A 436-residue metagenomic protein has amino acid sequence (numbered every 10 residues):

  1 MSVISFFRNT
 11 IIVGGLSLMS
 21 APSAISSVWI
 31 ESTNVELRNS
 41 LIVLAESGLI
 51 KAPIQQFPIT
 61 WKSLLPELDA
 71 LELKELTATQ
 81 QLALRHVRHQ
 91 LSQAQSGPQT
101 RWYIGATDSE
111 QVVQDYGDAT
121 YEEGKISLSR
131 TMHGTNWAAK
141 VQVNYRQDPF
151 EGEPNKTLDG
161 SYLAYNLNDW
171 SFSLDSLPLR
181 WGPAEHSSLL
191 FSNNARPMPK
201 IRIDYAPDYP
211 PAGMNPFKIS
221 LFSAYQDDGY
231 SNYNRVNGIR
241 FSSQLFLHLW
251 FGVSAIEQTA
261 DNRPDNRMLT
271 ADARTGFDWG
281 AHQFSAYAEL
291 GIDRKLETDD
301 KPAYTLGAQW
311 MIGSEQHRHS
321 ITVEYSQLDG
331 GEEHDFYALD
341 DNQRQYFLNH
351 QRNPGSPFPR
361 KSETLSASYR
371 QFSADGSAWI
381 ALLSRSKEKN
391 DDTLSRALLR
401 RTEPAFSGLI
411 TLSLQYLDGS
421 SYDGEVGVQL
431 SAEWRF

Functional and structural regions predicted by a protein language model:
M19-A21: N-terminal signal peptide c-region/cleavage motif recognized by signal peptidases
I25-D118: N-terminal periplasmic/intermembrane-space "pro-region" immediately following the signal or transit peptide
I30, P53-F57, K74-A78, H89-T100 (+8 more regions): Short loop/turn motifs that connect adjacent beta-strands in outer-membrane beta-barrel proteins
T100-Y116, A138-P149, F172-R180, A184-S188 (+6 more regions): Transmembrane beta-strand segments that form the barrel wall of outer-membrane beta-barrel proteins
I126-M132, S161-Y165, L174, I201-P207 (+6 more regions): Residues on the lipid-exposed face of transmembrane beta-strands in outer-membrane beta-barrel proteins
T131-A224, S243-V253, S320-H334: Outer membrane beta-barrel
M198-L348, R360-K361, W379, L383-T393 (+2 more regions): Signature for the C-terminal beta-barrel architecture of outer-membrane proteins
S413, G424-F436: Outer-membrane beta-barrel "beta-signal"
